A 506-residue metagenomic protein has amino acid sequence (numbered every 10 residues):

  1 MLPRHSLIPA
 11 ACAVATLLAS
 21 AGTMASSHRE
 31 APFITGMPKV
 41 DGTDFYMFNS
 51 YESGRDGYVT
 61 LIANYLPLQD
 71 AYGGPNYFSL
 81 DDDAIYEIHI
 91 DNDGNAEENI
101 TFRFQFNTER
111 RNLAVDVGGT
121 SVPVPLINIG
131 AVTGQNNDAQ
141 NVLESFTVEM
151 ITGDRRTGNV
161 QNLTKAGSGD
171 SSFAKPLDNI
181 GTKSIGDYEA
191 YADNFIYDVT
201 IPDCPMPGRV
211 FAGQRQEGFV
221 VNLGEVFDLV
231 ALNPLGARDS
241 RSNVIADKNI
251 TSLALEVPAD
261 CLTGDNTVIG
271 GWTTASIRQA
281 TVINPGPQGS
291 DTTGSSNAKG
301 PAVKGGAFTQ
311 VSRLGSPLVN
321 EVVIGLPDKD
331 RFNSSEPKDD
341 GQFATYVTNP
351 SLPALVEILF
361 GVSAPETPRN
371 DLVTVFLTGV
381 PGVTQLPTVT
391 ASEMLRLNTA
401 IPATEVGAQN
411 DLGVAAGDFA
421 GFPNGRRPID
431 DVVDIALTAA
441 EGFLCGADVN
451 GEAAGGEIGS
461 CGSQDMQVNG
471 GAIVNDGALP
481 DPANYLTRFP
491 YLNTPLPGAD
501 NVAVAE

Functional and structural regions predicted by a protein language model:
M1-A11: Bacterial N-terminal signal peptides that target proteins for export
A11-L18: Hydrophobic helical h-region of N-terminal Sec-dependent signal peptides in bacterial secretory/periplasmic proteins
S20-G22: N-terminal signal peptide c-region/cleavage motif recognized by signal peptidases
M24-E506: Surface-exposed extracytoplasmic segments
